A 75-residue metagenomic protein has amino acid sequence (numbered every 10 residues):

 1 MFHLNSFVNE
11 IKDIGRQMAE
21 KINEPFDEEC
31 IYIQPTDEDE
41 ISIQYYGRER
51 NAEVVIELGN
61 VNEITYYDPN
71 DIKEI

Functional and structural regions predicted by a protein language model:
F2-Y32: Negatively charged, low-complexity tracts enriched in Asp/Glu with abundant Ser/Thr
L4-G15, E57-I75: Ampiphathic alpha-helical segments that act as solvent-exposed interaction surfaces
P25-N70: Acidic, low-complexity, intrinsically disordered interaction modules
